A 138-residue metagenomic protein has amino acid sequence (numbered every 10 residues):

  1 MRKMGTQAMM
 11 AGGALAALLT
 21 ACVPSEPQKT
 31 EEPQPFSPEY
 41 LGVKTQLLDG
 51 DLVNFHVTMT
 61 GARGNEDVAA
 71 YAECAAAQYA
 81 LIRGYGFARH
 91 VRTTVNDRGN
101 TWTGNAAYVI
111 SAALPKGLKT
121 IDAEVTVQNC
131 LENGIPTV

Functional and structural regions predicted by a protein language model:
M1-G12: Bacterial N-terminal signal peptides that target proteins for export
L18-A21: C-terminal motif of bacterial Sec signal peptides marking the signal peptidase cleavage site
V23-V138: Secreted/extracellular ectodomain signature
